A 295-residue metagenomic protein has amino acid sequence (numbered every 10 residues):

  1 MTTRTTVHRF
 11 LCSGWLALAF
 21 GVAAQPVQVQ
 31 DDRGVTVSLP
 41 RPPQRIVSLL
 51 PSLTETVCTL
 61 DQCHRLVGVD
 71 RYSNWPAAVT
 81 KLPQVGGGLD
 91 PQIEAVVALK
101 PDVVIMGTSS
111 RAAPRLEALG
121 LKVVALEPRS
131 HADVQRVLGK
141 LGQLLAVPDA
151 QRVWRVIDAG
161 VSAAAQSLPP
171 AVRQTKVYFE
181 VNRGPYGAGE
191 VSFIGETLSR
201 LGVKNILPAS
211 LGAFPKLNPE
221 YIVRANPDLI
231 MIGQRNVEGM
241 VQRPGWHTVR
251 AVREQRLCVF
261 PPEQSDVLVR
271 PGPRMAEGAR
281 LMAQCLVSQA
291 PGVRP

Functional and structural regions predicted by a protein language model:
R9-G21: Bacterial N-terminal signal peptides
V22-P26: Boundary at the C-terminal end of the N-terminal hydrophobic targeting segment
Q30-G34, V85-E94, S210-P219: Short helix-initiation/N-cap motifs at beta->coil->alpha
T36, V103-V104, R111-Y186, K204-A209 (+1 more regions): Extracytoplasmic substrate-binding proteins
Q44-L99, V103-S109, I206: A short, structured surface patch at a secondary-structure boundary
L50, T108-S109, V181-R183, S210 (+3 more regions): Short secondary-structure boundary segments
Y72-W75, G187-F214: Alpha-helical, coiled-coil/dimerization segments enriched in small aliphatic residues
I93-P101, L119, K216-N226: Short helices/loops that flank or line small-molecule/ion binding pockets
